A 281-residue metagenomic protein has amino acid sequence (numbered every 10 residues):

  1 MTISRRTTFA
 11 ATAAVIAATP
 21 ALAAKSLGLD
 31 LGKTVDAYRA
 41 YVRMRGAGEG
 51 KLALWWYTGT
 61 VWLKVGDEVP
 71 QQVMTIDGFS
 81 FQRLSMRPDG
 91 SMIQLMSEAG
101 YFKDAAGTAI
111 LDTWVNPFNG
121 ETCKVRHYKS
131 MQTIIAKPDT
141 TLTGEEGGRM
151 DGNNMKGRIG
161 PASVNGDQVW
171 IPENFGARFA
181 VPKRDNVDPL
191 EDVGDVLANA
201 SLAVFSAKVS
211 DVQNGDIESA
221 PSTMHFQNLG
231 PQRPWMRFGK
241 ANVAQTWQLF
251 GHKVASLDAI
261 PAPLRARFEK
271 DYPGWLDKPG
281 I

Functional and structural regions predicted by a protein language model:
M1-V15: N-terminal secretory signal peptides and thylakoid transit peptides that target proteins across membranes
A18-A21: N-terminal signal peptide c-region/cleavage motif recognized by signal peptidases
K25-Y101, P273-G280: N-terminal segment immediately downstream of the Sec signal-peptide cleavage site in secreted/extracellular proteins
G28, G46, G107, G120 (+4 more regions): Short, flexible coil/linker elements and helix-boundary hinge sites characteristic of intrinsically disordered
D67-A207: Predominantly extracellular/secreted and cell-surface proteins with exposed, flexible low-complexity segments
M92-I93, I217-S219: Coil-to-beta-strand transition motifs
Q213-D216, S222: Gly/Pro-enriched, hydrophobic low-complexity segments that function as extracytoplasmic propeptides/linkers
P221-I281: Edge beta-strand at a domain terminus
